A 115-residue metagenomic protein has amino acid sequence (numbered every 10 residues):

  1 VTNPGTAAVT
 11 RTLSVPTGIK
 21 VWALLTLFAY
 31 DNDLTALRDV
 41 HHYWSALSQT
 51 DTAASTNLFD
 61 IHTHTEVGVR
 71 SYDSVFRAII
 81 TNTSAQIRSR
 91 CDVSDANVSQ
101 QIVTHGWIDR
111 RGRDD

Functional and structural regions predicted by a protein language model:
V1-D60, Q101-D114: Beta-rich globular "head" domains
V1-T6, H64-V69, S94: Extracellular beta-rich ligand/substrate-recognition surface
T10, L37, V69, F76 (+1 more regions): Short, intrinsically disordered low-complexity segments
A23, F76-N97: Noncatalytic modules at the cell exterior or secretory-pathway interfaces, chiefly beta-strand-rich lectin/adhesion
D39, Q49, E66, Q86 (+1 more regions): Glutamate identity and glutamate-enriched acidic tracts
T52-A85: Contiguous ligand/interfacial binding patches
Y72, F76-I79, D95-A96, W107-D115: Terminal low-complexity interaction tails
